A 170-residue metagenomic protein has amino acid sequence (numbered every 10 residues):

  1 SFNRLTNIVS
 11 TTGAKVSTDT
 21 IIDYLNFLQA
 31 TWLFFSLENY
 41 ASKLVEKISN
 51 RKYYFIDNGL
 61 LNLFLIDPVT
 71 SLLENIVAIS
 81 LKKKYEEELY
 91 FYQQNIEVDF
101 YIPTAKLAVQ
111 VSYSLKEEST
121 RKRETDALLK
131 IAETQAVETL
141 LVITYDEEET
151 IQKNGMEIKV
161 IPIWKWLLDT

Functional and structural regions predicted by a protein language model:
S1-A108: Accessory nucleic acid-recognition modules appended to NTPase machines
Y54, V109, L141-I143, K159-I161: Hydrophobic/aromatic beta-strand patches that form the interior of the parallel beta-sheet core in alpha/beta enzyme
K84, T134-Q135: Alpha-helix C-cap/termination motif
Q93, Q135-N154: Nucleic-acid nuclease catalytic cores
V98, E117-T120, E149-K153: Short active-site-adjacent structural elements
A105, V111-T120: Short beta-strand-loop-alpha-helix junction that forms the active-site gateway of nucleic-acid-processing nucleases
R121-T134: Short, charged, amphipathic alpha-helix that recurs within catalytic cores of restriction-modification and other
D146-T170: Domain-level recognition of nuclease-like catalytic cores that cleave nucleotide substrates
